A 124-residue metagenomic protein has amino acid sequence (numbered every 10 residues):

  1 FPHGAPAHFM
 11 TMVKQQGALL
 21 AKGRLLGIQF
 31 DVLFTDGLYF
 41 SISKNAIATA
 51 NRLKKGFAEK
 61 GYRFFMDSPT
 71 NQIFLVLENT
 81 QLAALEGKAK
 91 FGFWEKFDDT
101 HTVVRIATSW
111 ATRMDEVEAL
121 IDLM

Functional and structural regions predicted by a protein language model:
F1-Q72, V76-L77: Active-site C-terminal subdomain of aminotransferase-like
N51-R52, G56-M124: Conserved C-terminal alpha-helix-loop-beta "cap" of PLP-dependent enzymes that closes/shapes the active-site mouth
